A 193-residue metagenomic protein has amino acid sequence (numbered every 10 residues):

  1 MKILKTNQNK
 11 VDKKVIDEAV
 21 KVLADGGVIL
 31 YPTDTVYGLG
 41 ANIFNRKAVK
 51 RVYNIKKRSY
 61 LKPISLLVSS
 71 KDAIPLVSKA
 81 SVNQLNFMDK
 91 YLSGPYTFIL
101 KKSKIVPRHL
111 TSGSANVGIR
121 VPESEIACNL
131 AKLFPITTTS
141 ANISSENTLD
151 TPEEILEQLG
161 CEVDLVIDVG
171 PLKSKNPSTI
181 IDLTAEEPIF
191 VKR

Functional and structural regions predicted by a protein language model:
M1-R193: Active-site-adjacent structural elements in enzyme catalytic cores
